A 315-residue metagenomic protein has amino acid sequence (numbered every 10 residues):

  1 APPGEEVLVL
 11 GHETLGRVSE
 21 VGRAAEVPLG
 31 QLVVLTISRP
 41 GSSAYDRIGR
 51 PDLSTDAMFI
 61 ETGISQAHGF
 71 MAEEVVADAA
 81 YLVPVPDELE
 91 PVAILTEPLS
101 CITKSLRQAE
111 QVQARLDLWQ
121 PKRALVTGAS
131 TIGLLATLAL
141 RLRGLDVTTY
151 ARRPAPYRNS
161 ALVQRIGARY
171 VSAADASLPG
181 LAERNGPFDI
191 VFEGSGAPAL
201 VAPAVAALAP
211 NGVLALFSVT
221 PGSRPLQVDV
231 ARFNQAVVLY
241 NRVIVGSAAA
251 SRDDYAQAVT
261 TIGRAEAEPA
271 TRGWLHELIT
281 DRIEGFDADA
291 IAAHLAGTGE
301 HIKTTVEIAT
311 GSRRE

Functional and structural regions predicted by a protein language model:
A1-T14, E73, A77, E307-E315: Short N-terminal strand-loop motif that marks the start of NAD(P)H/FAD-dependent oxidoreductase cofactor-binding domains
P2-R47, P86-E88: Glycine-rich beta-strand-centered segment in the early N-terminal region that forms part of a ligand/cofactor-binding
V7, A25-V27, L95, D117 (+1 more regions): Residue-level "contact hotspot" at macromolecular interaction interfaces
P40-R123: NAD(P)H dinucleotide-binding glycine-rich loop of Rossmann-like/cofactor-binding domains, especially the beta1-alpha1
L89-D175: Mid-domain Rossmann-like dinucleotide-binding core that forms the NAD(H)/NADP(H) cofactor-binding site
Q111-R123, Y157, Q164-N241: Glycine-rich cofactor phosphate-binding loops and adjacent beta1-alpha1 units of small-molecule cofactor enzyme domains
P179-G180, R224-T280: C-terminal substrate-binding/catalytic core of Rossmann-like NAD(P)-dependent dehydrogenases/reductases
A202, R252-E315: C-terminal hydrophobic helical "lid"/dimerization subdomain of Rossmann-like NAD(P)H-dependent oxidoreductases
